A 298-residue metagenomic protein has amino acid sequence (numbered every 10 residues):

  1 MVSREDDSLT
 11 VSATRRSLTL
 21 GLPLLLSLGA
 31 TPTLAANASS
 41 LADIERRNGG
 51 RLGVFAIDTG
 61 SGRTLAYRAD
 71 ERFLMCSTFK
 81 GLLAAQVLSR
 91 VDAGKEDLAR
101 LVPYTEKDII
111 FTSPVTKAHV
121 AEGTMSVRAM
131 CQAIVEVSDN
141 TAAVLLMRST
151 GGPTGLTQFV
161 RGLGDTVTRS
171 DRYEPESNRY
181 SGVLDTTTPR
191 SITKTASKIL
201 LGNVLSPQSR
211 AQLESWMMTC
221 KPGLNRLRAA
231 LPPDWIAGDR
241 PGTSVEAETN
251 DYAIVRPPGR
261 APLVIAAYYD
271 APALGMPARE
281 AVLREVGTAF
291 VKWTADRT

Functional and structural regions predicted by a protein language model:
V2-A13, S17-A35: N-terminal export signals
V2-S3, D7, V11, N37-I44 (+6 more regions): Structured C-terminal helix/loop/strand segments within mature extracytoplasmic catalytic/sensor domains
T33-L74, W293: Beta-lactamase-like hydrolase cores
R51, V144-V204: Mid-domain, small-residue-enriched loop/turn segments at the edges of structured enzyme/sensor domains
G53-I57, A66, L82, P103 (+2 more regions): Soluble periplasmic/extracytoplasmic beta-strand elements of cell-envelope proteins
G62, L74-V102, I265: Active-site SXXK
A93-H119: Short, glycine/proline-biased beta-turn/loop segments that scaffold the active-site neighborhood
I109-L145, P153: Conserved catalytic neighborhood of penicillin-recognizing serine enzymes
